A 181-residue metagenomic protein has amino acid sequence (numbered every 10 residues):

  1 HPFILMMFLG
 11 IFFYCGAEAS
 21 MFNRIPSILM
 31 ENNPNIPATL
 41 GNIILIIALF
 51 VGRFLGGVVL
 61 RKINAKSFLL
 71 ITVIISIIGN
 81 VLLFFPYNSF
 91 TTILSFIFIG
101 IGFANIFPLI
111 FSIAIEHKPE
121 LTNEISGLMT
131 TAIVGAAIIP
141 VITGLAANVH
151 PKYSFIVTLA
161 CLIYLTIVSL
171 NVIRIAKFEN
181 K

Functional and structural regions predicted by a protein language model:
H1-L49: Extracytoplasmic gate region of multi-pass secondary transporters
L29-M30, V59-L60, I115, T143-S154: Interfacial helix-cap and linker-helix signal at transmembrane-aqueous boundaries of multi-pass secondary transporters
G52-A65, A147: Helix-to-loop junctions at the C-terminal end of transmembrane segments in multipass secondary transporters
S67-L82: Structural signature of the two symmetry-related core transmembrane helices
F90-F98: Paired small-residue
A104-P119: Intracellular juxtamembrane helix-capping segments at the cytosolic ends of symmetry-related transmembrane helices
K118-H150, T158: A late C-terminal transmembrane helix in Major Facilitator Superfamily
I156-K181: Multi-pass alpha-helical transporter architecture, strongest for 12-TM Major Facilitator/SLC carriers used
